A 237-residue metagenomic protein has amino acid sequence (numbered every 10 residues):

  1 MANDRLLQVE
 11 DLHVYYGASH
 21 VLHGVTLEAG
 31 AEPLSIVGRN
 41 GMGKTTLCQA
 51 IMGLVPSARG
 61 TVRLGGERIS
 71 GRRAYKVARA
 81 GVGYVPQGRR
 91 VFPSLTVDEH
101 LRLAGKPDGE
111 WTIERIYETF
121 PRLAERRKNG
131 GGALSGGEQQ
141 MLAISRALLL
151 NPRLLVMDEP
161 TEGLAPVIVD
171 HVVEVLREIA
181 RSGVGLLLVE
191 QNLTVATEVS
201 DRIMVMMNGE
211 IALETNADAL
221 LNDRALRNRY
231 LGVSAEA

Functional and structural regions predicted by a protein language model:
V37-R39: The feature captures the beta-strand-to-loop junction immediately N-terminal to the Walker
M52: Helix-to-loop junction immediately C-terminal to a conserved catalytic motif
P56, R68-R89, I113, E125-N129 (+1 more regions): ABC ATPase NBD coupling module
G60-I69, A80, E110-E114, E118 (+1 more regions): Conserved ABC transporter NBD signature motif
A147-L148: ABC ATPase C-loop
L155-E159: Catalytic Walker B motif of ABC-type/P-loop ATPase nucleotide-binding domains
